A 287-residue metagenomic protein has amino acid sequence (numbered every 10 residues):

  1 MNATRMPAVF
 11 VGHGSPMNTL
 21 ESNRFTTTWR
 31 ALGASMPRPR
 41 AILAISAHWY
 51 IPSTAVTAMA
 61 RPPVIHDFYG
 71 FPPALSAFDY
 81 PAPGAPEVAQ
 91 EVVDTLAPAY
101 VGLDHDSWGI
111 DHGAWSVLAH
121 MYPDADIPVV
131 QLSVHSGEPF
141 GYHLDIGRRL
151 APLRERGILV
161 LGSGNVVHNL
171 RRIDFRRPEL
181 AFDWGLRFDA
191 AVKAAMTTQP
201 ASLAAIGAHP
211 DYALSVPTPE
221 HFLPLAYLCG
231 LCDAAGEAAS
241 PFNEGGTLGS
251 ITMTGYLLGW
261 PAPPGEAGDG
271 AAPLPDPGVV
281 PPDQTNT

Functional and structural regions predicted by a protein language model:
N2-L103: A short aromatic-anchored loop/beta-hairpin motif
P7-V11, A41-S46, L132, L153-V166 (+1 more regions): Beta-strand elements within well-structured catalytic alpha/beta cores of enzymes that handle phosphate/sulfate esters
V9-F10, D67-A74, Y122-V130, L203-A204: Short, basic/glycine-rich phosphate-binding loops at helix/coil junctions that contact nucleotide phosphates
F25-S35, G141-R156: Long, well-ordered alpha-helical scaffolding segments within enzyme catalytic domains, especially pronounced
A47-I51, R61-P62, I110-L118, V166: Short glycine-enriched loops at secondary-structure junctions
L75-P83, H105, S133-F140, Y212: Flexible, glycine/proline-enriched loop segments at strand-loop-helix junctions that form or flank small-ligand binding
A89-L144: Internal, conserved structured core segments that host functional sites
P98, I127-P128, S136-E138, D145 (+2 more regions): Surface-exposed, charge/polar-rich loops and edge strands
